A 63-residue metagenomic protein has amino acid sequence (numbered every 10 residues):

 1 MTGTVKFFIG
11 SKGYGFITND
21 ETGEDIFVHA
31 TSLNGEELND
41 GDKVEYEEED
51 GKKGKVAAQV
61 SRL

Functional and structural regions predicted by a protein language model:
M1-F8: Structural detector for short beta-strands of small beta-barrel domains
K6, T31, E47-E49: Surface-exposed loop and edge beta-strand positions of immunoglobulin-like domains
K12-I17: Short aromatic-glycine-enriched beta-strand elements
E24-E36: Beta-strand/loop nucleic-acid-binding surfaces
L33-E45: Short nucleic-acid-contacting surface segments enriched for D/E, G, S/T with interspersed K/R
E49-L63: OB-fold/S1-family single-stranded nucleic acid-binding modules
